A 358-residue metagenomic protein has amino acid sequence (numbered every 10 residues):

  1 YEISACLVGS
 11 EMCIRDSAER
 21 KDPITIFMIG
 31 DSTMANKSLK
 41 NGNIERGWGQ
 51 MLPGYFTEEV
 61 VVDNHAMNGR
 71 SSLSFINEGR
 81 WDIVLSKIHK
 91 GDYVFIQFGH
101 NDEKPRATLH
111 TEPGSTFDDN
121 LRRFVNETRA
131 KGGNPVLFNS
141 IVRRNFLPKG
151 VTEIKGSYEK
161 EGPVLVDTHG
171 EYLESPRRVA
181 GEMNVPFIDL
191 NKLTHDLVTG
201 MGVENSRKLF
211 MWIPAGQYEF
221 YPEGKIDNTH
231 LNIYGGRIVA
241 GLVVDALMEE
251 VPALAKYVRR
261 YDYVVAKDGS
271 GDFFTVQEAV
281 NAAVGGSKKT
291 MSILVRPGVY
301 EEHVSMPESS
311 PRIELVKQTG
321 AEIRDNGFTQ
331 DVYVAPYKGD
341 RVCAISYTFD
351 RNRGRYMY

Functional and structural regions predicted by a protein language model:
Y1-I14: Short, small-residue-biased leader/transition segments that mark boundaries at the very start of proteins
R15-A66, D82-V94: Serine-esterase "nucleophile elbow" of acetyl-processing enzymes
D22-T25, T57-V61, H89-V94, R129-V136 (+3 more regions): Loop/turn elements at helix/coil->beta-strand transitions in domains of secreted/extracellular proteins
I29-T33, H65-R70, I96-N101, F138-V142 (+4 more regions): Active-site-proximal beta-strand/loop segments in catalytic clefts of secreted hydrolases
M34-L39, S72-S74, D272-F274: Short, solvent-exposed loop/turn elements at domain surfaces
R80-I233, R237, G241-A255: Alpha-helical cap/lid subdomain in secreted, periplasmic, or secretory-pathway luminal O-acyl-processing enzymes
Y263-L294, Y300: Acidic Gly/Asp/Thr-rich repetitive segments characteristic of extracellular carbohydrate-active and adhesion proteins
K267-G269, F274, T290-S292, S309-Y358: Right-handed parallel beta-helix/beta-spiral solenoid domain characteristic of secreted/periplasmic
